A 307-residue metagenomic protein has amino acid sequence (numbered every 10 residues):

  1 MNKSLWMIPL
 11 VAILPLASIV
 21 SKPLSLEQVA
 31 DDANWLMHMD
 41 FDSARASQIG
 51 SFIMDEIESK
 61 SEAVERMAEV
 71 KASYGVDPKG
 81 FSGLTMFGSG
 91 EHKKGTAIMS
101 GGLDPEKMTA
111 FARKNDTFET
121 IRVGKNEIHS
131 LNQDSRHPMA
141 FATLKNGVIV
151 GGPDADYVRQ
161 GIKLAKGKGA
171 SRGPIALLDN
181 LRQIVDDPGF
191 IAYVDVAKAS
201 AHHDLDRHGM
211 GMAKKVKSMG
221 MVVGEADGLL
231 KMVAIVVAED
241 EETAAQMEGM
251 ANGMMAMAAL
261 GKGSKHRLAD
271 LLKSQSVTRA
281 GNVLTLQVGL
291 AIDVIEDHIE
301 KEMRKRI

Functional and structural regions predicted by a protein language model:
M1-I8: Bacterial N-terminal signal peptides that target proteins for export
I8-P15: Bacterial N-terminal signal peptides
I19-S130, S135-R136, L178-M212, M247-S274 (+3 more regions): Structural boundary/hinge residues at secondary-structure and domain interfaces
G88-E91, R122-G124, A142-L144, V223-E225 (+1 more regions): Generic beta-strand structural signal
Q133-A165, A226-L229, S276-D293: A short, solvent-exposed beta-edge/loop patch
P138-H202: A conserved glycine-rich beta-strand in the N-terminal activation segment of trypsin-fold
L178-D179, G224-E225, V237, A244-G249: Long, histidine/aromatic-enriched segments associated with O2/redox biology
K214-E241: Helix-loop elements that line ligand-binding/catalytic pockets
